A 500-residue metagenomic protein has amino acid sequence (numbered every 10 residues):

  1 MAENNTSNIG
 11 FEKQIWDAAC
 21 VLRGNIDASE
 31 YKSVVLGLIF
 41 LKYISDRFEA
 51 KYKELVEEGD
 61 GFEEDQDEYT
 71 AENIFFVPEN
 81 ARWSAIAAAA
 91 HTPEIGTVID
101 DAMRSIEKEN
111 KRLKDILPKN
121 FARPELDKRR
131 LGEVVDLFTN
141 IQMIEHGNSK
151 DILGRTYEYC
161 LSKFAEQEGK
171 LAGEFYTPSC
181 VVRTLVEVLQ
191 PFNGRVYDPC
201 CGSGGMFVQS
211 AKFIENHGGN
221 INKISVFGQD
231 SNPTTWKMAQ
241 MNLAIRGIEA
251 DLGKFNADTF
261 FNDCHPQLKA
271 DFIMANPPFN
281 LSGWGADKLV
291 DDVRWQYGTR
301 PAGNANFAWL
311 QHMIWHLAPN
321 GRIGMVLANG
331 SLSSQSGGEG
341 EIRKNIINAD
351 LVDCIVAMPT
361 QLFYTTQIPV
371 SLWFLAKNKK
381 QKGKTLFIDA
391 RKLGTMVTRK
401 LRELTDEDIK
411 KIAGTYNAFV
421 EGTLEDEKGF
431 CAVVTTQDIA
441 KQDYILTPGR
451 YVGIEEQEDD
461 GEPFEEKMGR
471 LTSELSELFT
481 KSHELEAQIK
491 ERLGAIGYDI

Functional and structural regions predicted by a protein language model:
M1-F192, D251-C264, A357-T360, K382-T398 (+1 more regions): Non-catalytic, mostly N-terminal accessory regions of nucleic-acid modification and defense proteins
Q14, V21, E30-Y43, W236 (+1 more regions): Conserved Class I SAM-dependent methyltransferase catalytic core
N25, W284-N304, G330-E339, P359-T365 (+2 more regions): Short, contiguous acidic/charged loop-to-helix segments that flank catalytic cores in large enzymes
P124, H146, C200, G228-N232 (+8 more regions): Hydrophobic alpha-helical scaffolding
L171-A275, N280-Q296, A308, L327-G330 (+2 more regions): Conserved S-adenosyl-L-methionine
E215, A244, I248, P278 (+12 more regions): Hydrophobic alpha-helix feature that most strongly marks membrane-spanning transmembrane helices and their immediate
K269-A270, N304-N306, N320-R322, V326-A328 (+7 more regions): Active-site lining segments that contact anionic ligands and/or coordinate catalytic metals
L351-V352, L362-G414: C-terminal, active-site-flanking charged/polar segments
